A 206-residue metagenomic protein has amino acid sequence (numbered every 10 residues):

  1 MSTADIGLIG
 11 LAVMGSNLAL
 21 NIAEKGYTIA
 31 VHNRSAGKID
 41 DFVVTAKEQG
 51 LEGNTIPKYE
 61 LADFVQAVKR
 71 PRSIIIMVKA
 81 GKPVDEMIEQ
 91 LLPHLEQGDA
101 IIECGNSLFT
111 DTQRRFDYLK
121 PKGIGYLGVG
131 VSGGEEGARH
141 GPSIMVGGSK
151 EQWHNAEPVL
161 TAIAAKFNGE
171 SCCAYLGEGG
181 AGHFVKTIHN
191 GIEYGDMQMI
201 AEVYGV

Functional and structural regions predicted by a protein language model:
M1-R72, H94, G98, E135-A138: NAD(P)+-binding Rossmann beta1-loop-alpha1 motif at the extreme N-terminus of oxidoreductases
I6, V84-M87, I102, L108-G205: Rossmann-fold dinucleotide-binding core
H32, M77, G105, V146: Active-site-adjacent beta-strand anchor residues
F42-T45, A67, Q90, H94 (+2 more regions): Alpha-helical structural signal in soluble globular domains
A62, I74-Q90, L108-D111: Beta-loop-alpha module in the N-terminal Rossmann-like domain of NAD(P)-dependent dehydrogenases, especially those
A67, M77-V78, C104, A162-I163: Short, well-ordered coil/turn residues at beta-beta hairpins and beta-strand->alpha-helix junctions within
K69, K79-A80, S149: Helix-capping/helix-break motifs at membrane-protein junctions, especially on the cytosolic side just before or after
R72-I75, I102: N-terminal Rossmann-like NAD(P) cofactor-binding module of classical short-chain dehydrogenase/reductase
